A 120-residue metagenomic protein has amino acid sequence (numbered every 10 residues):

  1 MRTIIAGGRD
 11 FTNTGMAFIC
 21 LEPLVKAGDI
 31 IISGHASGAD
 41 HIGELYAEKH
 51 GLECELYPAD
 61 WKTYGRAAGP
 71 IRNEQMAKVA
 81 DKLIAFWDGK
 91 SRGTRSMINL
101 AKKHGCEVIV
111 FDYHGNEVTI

Functional and structural regions predicted by a protein language model:
M1-N13: Glycine-rich phosphate-binding "P-loop"
D10-I120: Acidic/glycine-enriched connector segments
